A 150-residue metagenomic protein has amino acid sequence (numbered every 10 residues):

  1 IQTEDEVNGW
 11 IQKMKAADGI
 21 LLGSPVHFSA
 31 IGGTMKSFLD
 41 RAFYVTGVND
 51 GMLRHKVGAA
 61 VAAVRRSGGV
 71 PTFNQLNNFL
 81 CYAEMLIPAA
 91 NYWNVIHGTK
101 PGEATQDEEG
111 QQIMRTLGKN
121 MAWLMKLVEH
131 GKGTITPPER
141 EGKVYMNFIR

Functional and structural regions predicted by a protein language model:
Q2-Y92: Helix-loop-strand module that forms the ligand-binding subsite of alpha/beta enzymes
T3, L86-R150: Glycine-rich phosphate/pyrophosphate-binding loop and the adjoining helix
